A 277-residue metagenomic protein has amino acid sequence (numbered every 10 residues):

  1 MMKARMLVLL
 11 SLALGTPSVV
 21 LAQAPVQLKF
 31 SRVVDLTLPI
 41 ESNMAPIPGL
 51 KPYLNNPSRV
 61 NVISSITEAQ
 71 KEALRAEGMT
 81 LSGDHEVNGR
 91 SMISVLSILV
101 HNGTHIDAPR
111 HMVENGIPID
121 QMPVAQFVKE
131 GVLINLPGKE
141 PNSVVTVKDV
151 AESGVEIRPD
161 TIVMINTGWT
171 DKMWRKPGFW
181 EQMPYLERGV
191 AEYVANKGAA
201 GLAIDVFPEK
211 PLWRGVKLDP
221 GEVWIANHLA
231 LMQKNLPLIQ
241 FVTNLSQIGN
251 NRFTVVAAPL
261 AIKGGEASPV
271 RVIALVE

Functional and structural regions predicted by a protein language model:
M1-V8: Bacterial N-terminal signal peptides that target proteins for export
V8-P17: Bacterial N-terminal signal peptides
A22-E277: Active-/binding-site microenvironments in catalytic and ligand-binding cores
